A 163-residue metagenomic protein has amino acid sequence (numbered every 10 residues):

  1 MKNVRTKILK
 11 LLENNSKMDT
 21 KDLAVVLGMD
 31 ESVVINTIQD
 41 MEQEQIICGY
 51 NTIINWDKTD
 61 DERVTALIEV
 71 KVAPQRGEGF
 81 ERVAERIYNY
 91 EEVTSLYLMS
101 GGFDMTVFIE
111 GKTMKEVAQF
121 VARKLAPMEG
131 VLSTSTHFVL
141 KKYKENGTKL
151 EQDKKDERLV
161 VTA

Functional and structural regions predicted by a protein language model:
M1-A163: A compositional/biophysical signature of low hydrophobicity enriched in polar/charged and small residues
